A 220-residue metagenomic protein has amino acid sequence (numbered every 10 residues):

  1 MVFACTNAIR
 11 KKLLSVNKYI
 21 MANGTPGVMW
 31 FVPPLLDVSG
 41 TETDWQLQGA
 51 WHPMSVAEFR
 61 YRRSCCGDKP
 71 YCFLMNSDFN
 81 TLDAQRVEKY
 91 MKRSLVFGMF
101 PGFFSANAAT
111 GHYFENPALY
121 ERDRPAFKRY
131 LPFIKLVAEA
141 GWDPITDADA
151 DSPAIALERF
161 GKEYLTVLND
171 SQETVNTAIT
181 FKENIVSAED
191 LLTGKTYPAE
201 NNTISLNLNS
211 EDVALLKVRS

Functional and structural regions predicted by a protein language model:
F3-K18: Surface-exposed amphipathic alpha-helices with a cationic face
V16-K18, T25-P26, V32-L35, S39 (+3 more regions): Active-site-proximal substrate-binding groove within the catalytic cores of carbohydrate-active enzymes
T43-D44: Single, function-defining residue in the core of a domain
E158-F160, Y197-A199, L208: Generic beta-strand structural signal
V175-I179, Y197, I204-L206: Generic detection of short hydrophobic beta-strand segments and adjacent strand-loop junctions
S187-T203: Solvent-exposed beta-strand/loop surfaces of large extracellular or lumenal domains
E200-S220: C-terminal beta-strand-rich structural cap/linker in extracellular carbohydrate-active enzymes
